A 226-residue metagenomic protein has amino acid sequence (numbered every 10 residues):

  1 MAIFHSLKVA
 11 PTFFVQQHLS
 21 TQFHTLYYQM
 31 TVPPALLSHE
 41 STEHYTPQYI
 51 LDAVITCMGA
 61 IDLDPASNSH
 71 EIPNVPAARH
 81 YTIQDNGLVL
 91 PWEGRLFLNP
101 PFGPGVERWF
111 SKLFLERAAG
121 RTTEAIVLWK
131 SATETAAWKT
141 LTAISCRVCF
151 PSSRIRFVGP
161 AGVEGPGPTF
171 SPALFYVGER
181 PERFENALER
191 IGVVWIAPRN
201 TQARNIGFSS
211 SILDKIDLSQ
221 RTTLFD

Functional and structural regions predicted by a protein language model:
A2, F13-D226: Class I S-adenosyl-L-methionine-dependent methyltransferase catalytic core
L7-A10: Cationic, amphipathic, low-complexity segments that mediate targeting or membrane/lipid association
